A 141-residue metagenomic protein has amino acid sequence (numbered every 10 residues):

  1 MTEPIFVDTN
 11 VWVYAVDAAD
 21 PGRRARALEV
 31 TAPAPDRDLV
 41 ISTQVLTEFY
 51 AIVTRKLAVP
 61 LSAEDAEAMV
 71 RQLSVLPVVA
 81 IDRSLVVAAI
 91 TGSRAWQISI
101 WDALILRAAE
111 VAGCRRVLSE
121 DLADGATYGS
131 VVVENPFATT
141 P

Functional and structural regions predicted by a protein language model:
M1-I41, K56-E64, A68, T140: Short, well-structured N-terminal submotif of metal-dependent ribonuclease cores
T2-P4, L106-P141: Acidic, PIN/NYN-like endoribonuclease modules and their adjacent C-terminal/linker elements
A15, P33-R37, I52-K56, Q72-P77 (+1 more regions): Alpha-helix C-capping/helix-to-loop hinge sites
R37-D38, L76, R115, V131: A structural micro-motif
L39-L46, S119: Substrate-recognition element of Asp-dependent hydrolases with the DxDx(T/V) motif
V40, V79, E134: General small-molecule cofactor/ligand-binding pocket signal
V75-E120: Active-site neighborhoods of divalent-metal-dependent phosphate/nucleic-acid chemistry enzymes
